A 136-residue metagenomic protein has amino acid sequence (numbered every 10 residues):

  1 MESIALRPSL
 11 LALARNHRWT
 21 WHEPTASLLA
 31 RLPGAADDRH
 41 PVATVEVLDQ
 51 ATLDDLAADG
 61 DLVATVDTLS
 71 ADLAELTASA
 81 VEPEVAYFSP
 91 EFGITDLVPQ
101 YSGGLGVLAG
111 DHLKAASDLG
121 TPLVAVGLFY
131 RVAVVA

Functional and structural regions predicted by a protein language model:
M1-A136: Catalytic cores of glycan-processing enzymes that make or break glycosidic bonds
